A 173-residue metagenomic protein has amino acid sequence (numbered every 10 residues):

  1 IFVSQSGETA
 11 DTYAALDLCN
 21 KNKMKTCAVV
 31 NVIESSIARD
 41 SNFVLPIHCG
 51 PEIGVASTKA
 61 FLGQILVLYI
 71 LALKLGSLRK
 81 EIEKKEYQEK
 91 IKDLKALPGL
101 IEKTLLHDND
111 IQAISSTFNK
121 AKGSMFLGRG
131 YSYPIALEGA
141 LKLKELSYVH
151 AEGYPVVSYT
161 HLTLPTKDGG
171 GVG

Functional and structural regions predicted by a protein language model:
I1-P46: Extended, hydrophobic alpha-helical segments in both membrane/secreted and soluble proteins
S4-S6, I101-L106, G153-P155: Short, flexible loop segments at the rims of nucleotide/cofactor-binding pockets, characterized by
A14, L18, S36, V67-K74 (+5 more regions): Alpha-helical scaffold segments in soluble metabolic enzymes
C27, K122-Y159: Anionic-ligand anchoring segments at beta-strand to alpha-helix junctions in alpha/beta enzyme folds, i.e., glycine
V29-K92: Short alpha-helices
K92-G128: Cofactor-pocket helix-loop regions in the catalytic cores of large enzyme subunits
T160-T166: Conserved small/polar residues in nucleotide/adenosyl-binding loops
G170-G173: Hydrophobic alpha-helical segments, chiefly the membrane-spanning helices and signal/signal-anchor peptides
